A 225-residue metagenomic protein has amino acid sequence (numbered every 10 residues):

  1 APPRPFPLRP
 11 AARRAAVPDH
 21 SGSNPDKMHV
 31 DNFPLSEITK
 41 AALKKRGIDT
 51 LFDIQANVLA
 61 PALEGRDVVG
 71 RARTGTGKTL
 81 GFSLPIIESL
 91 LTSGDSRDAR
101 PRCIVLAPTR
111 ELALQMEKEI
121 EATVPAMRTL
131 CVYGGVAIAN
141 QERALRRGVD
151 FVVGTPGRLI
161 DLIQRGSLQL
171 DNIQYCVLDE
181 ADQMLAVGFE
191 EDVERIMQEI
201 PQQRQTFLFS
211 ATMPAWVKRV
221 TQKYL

Functional and structural regions predicted by a protein language model:
R14-P18: Short, low-complexity intrinsically disordered segments enriched in A/P/G/S/L with frequent Arg, especially at protein
D19-H20, N24: Intrinsic-disorder-associated, low-complexity terminal segments enriched in Asp/Asn/His/Tyr and depleted of Lys/Arg
D26-R71: Conserved pre-motif I regulatory segment
A41, S96-Q164, N172-Y175, K218-R219: Conserved nucleic-acid-binding Ia/Ib motif block in the N-terminal RecA-like helicase ATPase lobe
L43, Q55, G70, I86 (+9 more regions): Residue-level signature of catalytic and energy-coupling elements of molecular machines, predominantly ATP/GTP-dependent
L59-E64, L80-R97, E121-A122: Walker A/P-loop NTP-binding motif
A72-T76: The conserved Walker
Q169-L178, D182-L225: Post-DEXD/H (motif II) to motif III coupling segment of the RecA-like Helicase ATP-binding lobe
